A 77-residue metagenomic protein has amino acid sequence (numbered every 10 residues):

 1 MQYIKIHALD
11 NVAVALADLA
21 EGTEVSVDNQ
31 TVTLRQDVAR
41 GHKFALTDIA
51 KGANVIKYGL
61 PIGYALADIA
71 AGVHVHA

Functional and structural regions predicted by a protein language model:
M1-A77: Metallocofactor- and cofactor-centric catalytic cores in central/energy metabolism, strongly enriched
